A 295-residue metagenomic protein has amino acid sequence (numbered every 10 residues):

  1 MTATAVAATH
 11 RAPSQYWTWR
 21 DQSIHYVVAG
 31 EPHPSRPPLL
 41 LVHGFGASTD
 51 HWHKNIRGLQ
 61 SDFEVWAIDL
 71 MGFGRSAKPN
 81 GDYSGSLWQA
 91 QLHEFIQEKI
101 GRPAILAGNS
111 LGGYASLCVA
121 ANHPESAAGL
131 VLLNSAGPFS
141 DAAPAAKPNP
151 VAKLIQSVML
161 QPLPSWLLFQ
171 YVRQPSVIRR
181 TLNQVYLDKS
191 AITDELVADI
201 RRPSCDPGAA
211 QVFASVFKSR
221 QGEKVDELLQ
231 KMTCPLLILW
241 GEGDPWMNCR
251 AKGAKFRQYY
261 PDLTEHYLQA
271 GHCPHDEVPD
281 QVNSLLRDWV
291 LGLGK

Functional and structural regions predicted by a protein language model:
M1-Y16: An N-terminal hydrophobic leader/cap segment in hydrolases
Q22, V27-R75: Conserved HGGG/HGGXW glycine-rich cap/lid loop of the alpha/beta-hydrolase fold
I24, W166-C234: Conserved alpha/beta-hydrolase catalytic His-Asp/Glu region
H51-H53, S76-D82, A142-A143, C249-R250: Conserved catalytic-core motifs of eukaryotic protein kinase domains, centered on the activation segment
L87-A104: Conserved acidic catalytic loop of the alpha/beta-hydrolase fold
G101-A146: Conserved hydrolase catalytic core segment
K231-A270: Conserved loop-alpha-helix segment in the C-terminal half of the alpha/beta-hydrolase fold that carries the catalytic
P261-K295: Catalytic active-site module of serine/aspartate enzymes centered on a nucleophile-bearing elbow/loop
